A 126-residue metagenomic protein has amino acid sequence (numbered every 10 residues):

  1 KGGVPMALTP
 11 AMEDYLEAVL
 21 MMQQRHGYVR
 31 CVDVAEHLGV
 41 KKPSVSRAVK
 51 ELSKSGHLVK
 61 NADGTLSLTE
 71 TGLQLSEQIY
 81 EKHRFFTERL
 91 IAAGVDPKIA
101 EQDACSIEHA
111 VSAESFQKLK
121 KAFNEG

Functional and structural regions predicted by a protein language model:
K1-G3, Q102-G126: C-terminal regulatory/oligomerization modules of transcriptional regulators
A7-V40: N-terminal helix-turn-helix DNA-binding core of bacterial DNA-binding proteins
T9, L68-T69, S112: Residue-level signal for threonine
R25-G27, E81, A92: Helix-turn-helix/winged-helix DNA-binding modules
C31-A62: Canonical helix-turn-helix DNA-binding module
K41, G94-K98: Helix N-cap / loop-to-helix initiation motif
G64-K82: Basic, amphipathic "hinge/linker" alpha-helix immediately C-terminal to the N-terminal HTH DNA-binding motif
H83-F85, E101: A generic alpha-helix surface/boundary motif
